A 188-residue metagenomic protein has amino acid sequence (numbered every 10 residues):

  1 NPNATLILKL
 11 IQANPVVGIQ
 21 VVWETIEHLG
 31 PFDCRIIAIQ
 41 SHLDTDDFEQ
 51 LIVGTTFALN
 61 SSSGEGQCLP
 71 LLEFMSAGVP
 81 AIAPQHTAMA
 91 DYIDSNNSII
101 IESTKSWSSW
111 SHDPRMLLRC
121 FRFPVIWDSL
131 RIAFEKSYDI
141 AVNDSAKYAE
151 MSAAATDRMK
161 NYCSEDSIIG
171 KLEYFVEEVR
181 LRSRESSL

Functional and structural regions predicted by a protein language model:
T5-Q12, A38-Q40, A83: Short beta-strand segments
I19-D46: Nucleotide-activated donor-binding/catalytic signature segment of Leloir-type glycosyltransferases, i.e., the conserved
D44-T55, L72, S76, S109: Short acidic alpha-helix that forms the nucleotide-activated donor recognition element in Leloir-type transferases
Q50-G66, V79: Acidic donor-binding loop of glycosyltransferase active sites
C68-E73, A81, A88: A short, glycine- and acidic-residue-rich donor-binding loop in the catalytic cores of nucleotide-sugar-dependent
P80-A83, I99-I101: Short hydrophobic beta-strand element within catalytic cores of glycosyltransferases and related nucleotide-activated
A90-Y138: Change "using UDP/GDP/dTDP sugars" to "using nucleotide sugars
R122-S129, V142-Y174: A charged, aromatic-enriched C-terminal amphipathic alpha-helix characteristic of glycosyltransferases across folds
